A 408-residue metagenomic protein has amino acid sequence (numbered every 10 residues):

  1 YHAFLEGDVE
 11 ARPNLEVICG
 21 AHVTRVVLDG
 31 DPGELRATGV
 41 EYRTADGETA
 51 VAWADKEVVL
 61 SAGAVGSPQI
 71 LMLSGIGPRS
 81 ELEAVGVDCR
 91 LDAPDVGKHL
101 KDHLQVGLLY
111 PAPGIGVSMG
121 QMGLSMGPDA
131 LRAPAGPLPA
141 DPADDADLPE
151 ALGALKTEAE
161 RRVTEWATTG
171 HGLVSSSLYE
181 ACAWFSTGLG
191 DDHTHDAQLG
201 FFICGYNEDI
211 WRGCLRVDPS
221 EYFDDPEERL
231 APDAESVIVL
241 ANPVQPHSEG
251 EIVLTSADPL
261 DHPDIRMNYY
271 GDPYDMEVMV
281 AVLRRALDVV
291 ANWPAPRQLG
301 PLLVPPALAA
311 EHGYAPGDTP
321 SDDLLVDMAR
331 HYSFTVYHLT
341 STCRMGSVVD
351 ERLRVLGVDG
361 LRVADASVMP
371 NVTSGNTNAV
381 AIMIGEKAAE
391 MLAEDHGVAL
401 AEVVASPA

Functional and structural regions predicted by a protein language model:
Y1-E10, I18-G20: Short beta-strand to alpha-helix junction loop
C19-R36: A conserved short coil-to-beta-strand element within the FAD-binding core of flavoproteins
D46-A62: Core beta-strand elements of the Rossmann-like FAD/NAD(P) dinucleotide-binding domain in flavoenzyme oxidoreductases
P68, M72, P78-D233, P243 (+7 more regions): Mid-to-C-terminal "cap/lid" subdomains and adjacent gly/pro-rich loops that border and regulate access to redox
L240, H247-F334, V368, T373: Helix-rich C-terminal "cap"/substrate-channel and partner-interaction subdomain that packs against the flavin-binding
A241-S256, T342-R362: FAD-binding beta-loop-beta segment adjacent to the flavin cofactor pocket
G357-T373: Short FAD-binding loop at a beta-strand-to-alpha-helix junction that anchors the flavin cofactor in diverse
N371-L392: A conserved FAD-binding loop/helix module that cradles the flavin
